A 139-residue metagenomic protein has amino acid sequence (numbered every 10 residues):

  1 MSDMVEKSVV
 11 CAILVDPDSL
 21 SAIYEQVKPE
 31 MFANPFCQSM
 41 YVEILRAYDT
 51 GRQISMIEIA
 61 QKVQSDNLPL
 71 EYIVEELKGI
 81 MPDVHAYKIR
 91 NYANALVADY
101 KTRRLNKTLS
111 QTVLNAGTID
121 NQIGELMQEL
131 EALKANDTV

Functional and structural regions predicted by a protein language model:
M1-D99: Noncatalytic partner-interaction/assembly domains of nucleic-acid and motor enzyme complexes, especially the accessory
M81-V139: Interdomain "pre-motor" coupling segment immediately N-terminal to P-loop NTPase/helicase cores
